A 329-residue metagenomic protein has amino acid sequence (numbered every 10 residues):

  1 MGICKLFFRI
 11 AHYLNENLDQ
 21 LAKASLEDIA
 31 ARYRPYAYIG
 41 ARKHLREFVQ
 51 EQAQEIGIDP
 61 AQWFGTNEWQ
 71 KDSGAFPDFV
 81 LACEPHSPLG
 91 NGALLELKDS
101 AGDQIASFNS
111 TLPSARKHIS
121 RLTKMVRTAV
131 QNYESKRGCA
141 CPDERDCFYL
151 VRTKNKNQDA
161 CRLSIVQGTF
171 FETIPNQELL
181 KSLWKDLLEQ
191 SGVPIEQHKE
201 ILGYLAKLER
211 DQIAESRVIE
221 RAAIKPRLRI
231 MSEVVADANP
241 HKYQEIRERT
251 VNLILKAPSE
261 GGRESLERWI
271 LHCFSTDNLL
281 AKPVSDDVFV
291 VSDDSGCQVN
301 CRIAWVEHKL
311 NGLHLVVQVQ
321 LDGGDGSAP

Functional and structural regions predicted by a protein language model:
M1-E68, A101, I105, S114: Acidic-basic catalytic patches of nuclease active cores, encompassing PD-(D/E)XK and other metal-cofactor nuclease
F7-I10, L14, T153, L163-Q167: Extended low-polarity, hydrophobic cluster-rich segments
G40, G74, P142-D146, E196: Short, well-structured alpha-helical interface segments that form or flank functional binding sites
E51-D59, C83-P88, K136-G138: Alpha-helix termini
A61-L89, P142: Active-site metal-binding core of divalent-cation-utilizing nuclease and nuclease-like domains
F79-L81, A93-D99: Conserved catalytic cores of phosphodiester-cleaving nucleases, focusing on short active-site segments
N91, D99-C161: Catalytic cores of nucleic-acid endonucleases
C161-P329: Non-catalytic C-terminal interaction segments of nucleic acid-processing enzymes
